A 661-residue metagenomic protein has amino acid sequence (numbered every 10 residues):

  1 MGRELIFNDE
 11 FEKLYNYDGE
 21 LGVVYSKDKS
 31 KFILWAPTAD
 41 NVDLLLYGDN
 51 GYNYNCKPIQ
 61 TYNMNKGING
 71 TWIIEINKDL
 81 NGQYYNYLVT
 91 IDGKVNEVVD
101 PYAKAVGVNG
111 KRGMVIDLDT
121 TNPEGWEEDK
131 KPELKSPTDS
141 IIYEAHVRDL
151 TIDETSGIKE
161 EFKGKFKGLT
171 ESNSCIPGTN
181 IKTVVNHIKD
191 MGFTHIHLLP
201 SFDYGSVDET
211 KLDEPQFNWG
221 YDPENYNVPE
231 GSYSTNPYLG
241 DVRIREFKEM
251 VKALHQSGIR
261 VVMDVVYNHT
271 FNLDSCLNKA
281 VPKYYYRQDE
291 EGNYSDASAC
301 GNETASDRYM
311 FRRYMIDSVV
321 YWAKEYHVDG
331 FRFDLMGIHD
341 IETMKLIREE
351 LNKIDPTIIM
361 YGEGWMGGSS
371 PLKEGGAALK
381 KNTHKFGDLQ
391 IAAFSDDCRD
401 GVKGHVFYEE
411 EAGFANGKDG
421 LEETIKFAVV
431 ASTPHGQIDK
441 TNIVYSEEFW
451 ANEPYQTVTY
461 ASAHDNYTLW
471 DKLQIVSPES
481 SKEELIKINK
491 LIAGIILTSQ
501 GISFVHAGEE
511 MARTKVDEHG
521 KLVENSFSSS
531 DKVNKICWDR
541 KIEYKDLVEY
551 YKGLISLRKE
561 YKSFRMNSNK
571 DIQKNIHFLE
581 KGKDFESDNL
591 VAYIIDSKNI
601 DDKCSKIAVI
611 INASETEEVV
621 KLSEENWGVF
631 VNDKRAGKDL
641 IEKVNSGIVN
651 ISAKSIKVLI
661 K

Functional and structural regions predicted by a protein language model:
M1-K29, Y54, P58, G67-E171: The feature marks proteins involved in alpha-glucan
S26-D40, F578-K621: Carbohydrate-binding surface patches
L34, Y87, A145, L198 (+9 more regions): Conserved, mostly hydrophobic/aromatic
A36, N81-Q83, E642-K661: C-terminal beta-strand-rich structural cap/linker in extracellular carbohydrate-active enzymes
Y47, L485, I536, L554-I555 (+3 more regions): C-terminal accessory region downstream of the catalytic core in glycan-modifying enzymes
I116, R348-E349, K353-A512, E518 (+6 more regions): Conserved alpha/beta catalytic core and glycan-binding cleft of carbohydrate-active enzymes
R148-Y326, M336-D355, I359: Substrate-binding/active-site clefts of carbohydrate-active enzymes
I542-D571: Catalytic cores of secreted or luminal carbohydrate-active enzymes
